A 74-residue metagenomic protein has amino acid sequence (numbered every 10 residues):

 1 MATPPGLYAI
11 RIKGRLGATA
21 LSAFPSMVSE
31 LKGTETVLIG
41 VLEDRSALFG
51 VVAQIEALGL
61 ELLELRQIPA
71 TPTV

Functional and structural regions predicted by a protein language model:
M1-P5, T73-V74: Intrinsically disordered, low-complexity and often Lys/Arg-enriched segments
L7-A70: Amphipathic, hydrophobic secondary-structure cores in small proteins
